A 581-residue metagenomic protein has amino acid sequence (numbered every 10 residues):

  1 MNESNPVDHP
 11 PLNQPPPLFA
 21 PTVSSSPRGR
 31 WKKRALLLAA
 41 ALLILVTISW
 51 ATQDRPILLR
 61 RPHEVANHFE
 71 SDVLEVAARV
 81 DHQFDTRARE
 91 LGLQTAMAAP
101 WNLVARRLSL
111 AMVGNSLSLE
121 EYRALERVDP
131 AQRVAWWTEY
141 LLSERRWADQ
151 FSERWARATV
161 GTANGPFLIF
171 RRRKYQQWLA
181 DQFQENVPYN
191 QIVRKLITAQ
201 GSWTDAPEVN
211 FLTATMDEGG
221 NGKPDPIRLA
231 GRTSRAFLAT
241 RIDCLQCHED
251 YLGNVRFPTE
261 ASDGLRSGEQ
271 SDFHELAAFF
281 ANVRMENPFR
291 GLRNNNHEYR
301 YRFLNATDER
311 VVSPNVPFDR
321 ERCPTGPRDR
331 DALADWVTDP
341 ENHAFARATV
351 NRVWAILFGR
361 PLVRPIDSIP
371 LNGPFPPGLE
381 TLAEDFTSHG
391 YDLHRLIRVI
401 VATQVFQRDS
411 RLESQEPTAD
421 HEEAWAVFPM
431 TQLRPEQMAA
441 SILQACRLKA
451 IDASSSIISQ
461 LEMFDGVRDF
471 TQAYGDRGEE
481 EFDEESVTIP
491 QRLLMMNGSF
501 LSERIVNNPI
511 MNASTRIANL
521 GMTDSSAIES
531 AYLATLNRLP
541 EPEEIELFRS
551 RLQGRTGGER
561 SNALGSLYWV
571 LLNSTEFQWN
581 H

Functional and structural regions predicted by a protein language model:
M1-T22: N-terminal intrinsically disordered, acidic low-complexity segments at the extreme N-terminus
T22-R34: Short, Lys/Arg-rich cytosolic juxtamembrane segment immediately N-terminal
A35-W50: Hydrophobic membrane-insertion alpha-helices, especially the h-region of bacterial N-terminal signal peptides
I48-Y301, F345-A383, L393, I397-T515 (+2 more regions): Short, structured secondary-structure elements that scaffold catalytic or ligand/cofactor-binding regions
Y299-N351, A355-R360, R364-D367: Active-site-adjacent "gating/activation" loops or surface patches in catalytic cores
T338, A383-F386: Conserved interaction-surface patches within small, structured recognition/assembly domains
